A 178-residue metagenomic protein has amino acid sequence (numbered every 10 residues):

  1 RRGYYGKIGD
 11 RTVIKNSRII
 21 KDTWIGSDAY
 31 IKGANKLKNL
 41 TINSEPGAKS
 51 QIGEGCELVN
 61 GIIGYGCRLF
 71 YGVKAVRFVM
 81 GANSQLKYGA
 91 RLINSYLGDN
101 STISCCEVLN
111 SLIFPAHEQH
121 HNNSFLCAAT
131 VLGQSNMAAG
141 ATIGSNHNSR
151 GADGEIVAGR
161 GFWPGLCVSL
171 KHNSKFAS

Functional and structural regions predicted by a protein language model:
R1-Q134, A138-G140, G144-G161, L166-S169 (+2 more regions): Domain-scale signature associated with acetyltransferase and cell-envelope carbohydrate enzymes
